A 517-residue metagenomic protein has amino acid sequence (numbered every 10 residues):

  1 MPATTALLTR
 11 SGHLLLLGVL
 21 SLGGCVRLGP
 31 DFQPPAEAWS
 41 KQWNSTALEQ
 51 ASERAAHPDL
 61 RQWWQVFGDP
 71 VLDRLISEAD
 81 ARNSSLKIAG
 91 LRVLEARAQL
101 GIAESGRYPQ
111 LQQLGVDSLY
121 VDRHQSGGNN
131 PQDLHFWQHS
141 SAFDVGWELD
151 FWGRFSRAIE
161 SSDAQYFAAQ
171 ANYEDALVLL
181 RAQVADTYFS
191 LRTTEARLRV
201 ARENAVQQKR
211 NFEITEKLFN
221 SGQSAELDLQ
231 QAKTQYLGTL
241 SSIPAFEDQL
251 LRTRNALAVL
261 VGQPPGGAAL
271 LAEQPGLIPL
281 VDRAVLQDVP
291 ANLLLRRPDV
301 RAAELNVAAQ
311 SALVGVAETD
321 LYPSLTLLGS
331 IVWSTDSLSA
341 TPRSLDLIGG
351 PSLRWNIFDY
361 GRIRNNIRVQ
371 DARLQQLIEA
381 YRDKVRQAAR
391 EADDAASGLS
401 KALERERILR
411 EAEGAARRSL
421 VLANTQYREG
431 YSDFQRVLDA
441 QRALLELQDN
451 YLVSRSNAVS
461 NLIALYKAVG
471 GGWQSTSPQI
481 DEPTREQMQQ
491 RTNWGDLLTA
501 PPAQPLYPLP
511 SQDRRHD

Functional and structural regions predicted by a protein language model:
P2-A81, H139, D163, E247-L295 (+3 more regions): Terminal intrinsically disordered/low-complexity segments used for targeting and assembly
L28-D31, R61-Q62, G68-E78, R82 (+7 more regions): Small/polar-residue-enriched beta-strand and adjacent coil segments characteristic of outer-membrane beta-barrel
I88-A103, A176, L180-E203, Q207-K217 (+7 more regions): Amphipathic alpha-helical coiled-coil segments
G101-I102, R123-Q125, S241-P244, G266: Secretory-pathway/luminal and periplasmic proteins that interact with or process carbohydrate-rich
S224-D228: Alpha-solenoid helical repeat architecture
